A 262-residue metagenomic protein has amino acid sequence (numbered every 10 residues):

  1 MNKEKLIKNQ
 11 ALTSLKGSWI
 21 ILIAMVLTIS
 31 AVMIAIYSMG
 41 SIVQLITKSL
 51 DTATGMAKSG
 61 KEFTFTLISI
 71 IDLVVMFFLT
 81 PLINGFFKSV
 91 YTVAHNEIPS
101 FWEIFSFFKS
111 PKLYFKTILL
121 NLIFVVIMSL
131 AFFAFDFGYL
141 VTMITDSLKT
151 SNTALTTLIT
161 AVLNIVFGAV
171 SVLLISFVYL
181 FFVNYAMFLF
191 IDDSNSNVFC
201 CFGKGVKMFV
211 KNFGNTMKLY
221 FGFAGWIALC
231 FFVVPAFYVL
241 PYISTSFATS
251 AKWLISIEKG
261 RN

Functional and structural regions predicted by a protein language model:
M1-N262: Hydrophobic alpha-helical membrane segments
